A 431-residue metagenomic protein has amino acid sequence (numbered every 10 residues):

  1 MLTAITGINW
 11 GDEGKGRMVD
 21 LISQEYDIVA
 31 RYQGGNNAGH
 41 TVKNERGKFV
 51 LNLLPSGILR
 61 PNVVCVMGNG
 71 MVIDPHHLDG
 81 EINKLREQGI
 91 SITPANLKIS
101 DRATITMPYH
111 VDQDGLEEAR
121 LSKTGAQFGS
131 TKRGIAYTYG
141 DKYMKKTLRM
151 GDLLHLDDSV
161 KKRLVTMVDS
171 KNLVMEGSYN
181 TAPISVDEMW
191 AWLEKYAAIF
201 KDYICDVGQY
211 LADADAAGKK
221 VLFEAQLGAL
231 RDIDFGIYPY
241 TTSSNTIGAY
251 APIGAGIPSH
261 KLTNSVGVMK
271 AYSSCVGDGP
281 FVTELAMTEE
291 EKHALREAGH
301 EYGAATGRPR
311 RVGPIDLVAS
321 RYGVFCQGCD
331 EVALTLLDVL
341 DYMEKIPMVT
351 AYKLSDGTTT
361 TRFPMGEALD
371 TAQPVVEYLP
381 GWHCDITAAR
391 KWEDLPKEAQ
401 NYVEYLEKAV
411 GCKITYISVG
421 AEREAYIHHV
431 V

Functional and structural regions predicted by a protein language model:
M1-V431: Non-transmembrane, aqueous-exposed alpha-helical and coiled segments at domain scale
